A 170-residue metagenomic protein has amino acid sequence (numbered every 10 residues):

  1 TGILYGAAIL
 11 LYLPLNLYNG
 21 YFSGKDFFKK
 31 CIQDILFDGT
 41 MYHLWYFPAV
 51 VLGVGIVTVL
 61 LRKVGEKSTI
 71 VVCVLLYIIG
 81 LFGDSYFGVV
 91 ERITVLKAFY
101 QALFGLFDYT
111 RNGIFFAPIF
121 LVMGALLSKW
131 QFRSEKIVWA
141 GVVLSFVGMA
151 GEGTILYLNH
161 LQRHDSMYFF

Functional and structural regions predicted by a protein language model:
T1-F170: Alpha-helical transmembrane segments and their immediate juxtamembrane cytosolic regions
